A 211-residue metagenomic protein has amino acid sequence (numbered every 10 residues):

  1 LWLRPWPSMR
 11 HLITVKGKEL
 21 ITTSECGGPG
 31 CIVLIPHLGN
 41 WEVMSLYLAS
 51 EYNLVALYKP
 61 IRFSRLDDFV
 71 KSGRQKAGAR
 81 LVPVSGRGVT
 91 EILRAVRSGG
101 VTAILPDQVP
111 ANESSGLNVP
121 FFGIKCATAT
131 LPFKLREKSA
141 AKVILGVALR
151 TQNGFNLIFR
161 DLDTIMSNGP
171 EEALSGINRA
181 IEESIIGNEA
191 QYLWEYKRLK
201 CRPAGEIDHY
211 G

Functional and structural regions predicted by a protein language model:
L1-I32, D67-K71, K76-A79: Membrane-anchoring hydrophobic helices of lipid-metabolizing enzymes
P7-I13, K59, G78-V84, F121-G123 (+1 more regions): Short, flexible loop segments at the rims of nucleotide/cofactor-binding pockets, characterized by
H11-V15, L38, F63, V82-G86 (+2 more regions): A conditional alpha-helix N-cap/helix-loop micro-motif detector
T22-G27, S50-E51, R87-G211: Non-catalytic C-terminal accessory region of glycerolipid acyltransferases and related lyso-lipid remodeling enzymes
I32-P36, V55-I61, A129, G146: Short beta-strand->loop
L38, I61, D107-V109: Solvent-exposed coil/turn segments that connect beta secondary-structure elements in extracytoplasmic/periplasmic
N40-V43, Y47-S50, L54-K59, S64: Membrane-embedded segments
V55-E91, A95, E113-G116: Short, conserved active-site entrance elements at the starts or edges of catalytic domains
